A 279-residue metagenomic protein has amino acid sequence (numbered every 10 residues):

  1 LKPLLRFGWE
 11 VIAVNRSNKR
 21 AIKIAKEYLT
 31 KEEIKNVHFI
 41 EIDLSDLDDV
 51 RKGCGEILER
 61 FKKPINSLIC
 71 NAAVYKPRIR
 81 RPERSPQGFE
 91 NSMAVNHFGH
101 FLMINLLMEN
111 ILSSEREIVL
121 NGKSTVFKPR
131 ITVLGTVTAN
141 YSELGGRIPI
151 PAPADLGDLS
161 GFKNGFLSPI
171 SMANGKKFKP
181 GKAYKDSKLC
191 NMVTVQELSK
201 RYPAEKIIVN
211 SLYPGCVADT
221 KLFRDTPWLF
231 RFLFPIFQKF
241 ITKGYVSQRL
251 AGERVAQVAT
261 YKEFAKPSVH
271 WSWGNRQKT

Functional and structural regions predicted by a protein language model:
L1-K62, N66, A73-Y75, V137 (+2 more regions): NAD(P)H-dependent oxidoreductase Rossmann-fold/reductase module
R60-F61, R78-R81, L106-F127, R201: A short helix-coil junction within the Rossmann-fold of NAD(P)-dependent oxidoreductases
P64-I65, F89, K128: Local beta-strand N-terminus motif with an aromatic residue
C70, V133: Redox-cofactor binding/interface segments in oxidoreductases and associated redox assembly factors
R78-V95: Short alpha-helical oligomerization interface
P82-P86, R147-A152, T226-L229: Short secondary-structure boundary/capping segments
M93-L107, E115, S124, T132 (+2 more regions): Short alpha-helix in the Rossmann-fold core of NAD(P)-dependent oxidoreductases
R116-R130, S142-A173: Intrinsically disordered, low-complexity regulatory tails flanking kinase catalytic domains
